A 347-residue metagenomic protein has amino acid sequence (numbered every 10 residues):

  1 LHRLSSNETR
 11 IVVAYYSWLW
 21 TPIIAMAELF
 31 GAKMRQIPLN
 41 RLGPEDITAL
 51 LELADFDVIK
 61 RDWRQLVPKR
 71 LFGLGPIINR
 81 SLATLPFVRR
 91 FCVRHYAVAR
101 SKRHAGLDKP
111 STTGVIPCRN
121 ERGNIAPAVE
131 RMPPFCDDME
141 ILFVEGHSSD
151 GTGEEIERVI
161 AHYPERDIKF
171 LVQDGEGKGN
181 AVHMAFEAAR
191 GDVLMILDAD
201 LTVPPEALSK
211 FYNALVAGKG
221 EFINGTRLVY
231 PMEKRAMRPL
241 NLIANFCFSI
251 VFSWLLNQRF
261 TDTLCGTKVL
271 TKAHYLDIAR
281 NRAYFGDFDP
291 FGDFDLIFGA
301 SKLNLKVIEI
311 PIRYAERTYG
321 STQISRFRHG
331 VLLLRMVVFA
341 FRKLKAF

Functional and structural regions predicted by a protein language model:
L1-R10: A short glycine-rich, Lys/Arg-flanked "PGG" loop and its adjoining helix->strand segment in the class I
T9, P110-T113, P133-F143, E165-K169: Short loop->beta transition adjacent to catalytic acidic/histidine clusters or analogous donor-positioning motifs
L19-N40, Q173-A188, P205-G286, P290 (+2 more regions): Acceptor/aglycone-binding surface of glycosyltransferases and processive sugar-polymer synthases
P38-R61: Short alpha-helix
N79-T112, G123, P127-E130, P134 (+1 more regions): Hydrophobic helical membrane-anchoring modules
E140, G153-A188: Conserved donor nucleotide-binding strand/loop of the catalytic core
E145-E154: A conserved acidic beta->alpha catalytic loop
L194: Short aromatic/hydrophobic "clamp" motif used to bind/position activated sugar donors
